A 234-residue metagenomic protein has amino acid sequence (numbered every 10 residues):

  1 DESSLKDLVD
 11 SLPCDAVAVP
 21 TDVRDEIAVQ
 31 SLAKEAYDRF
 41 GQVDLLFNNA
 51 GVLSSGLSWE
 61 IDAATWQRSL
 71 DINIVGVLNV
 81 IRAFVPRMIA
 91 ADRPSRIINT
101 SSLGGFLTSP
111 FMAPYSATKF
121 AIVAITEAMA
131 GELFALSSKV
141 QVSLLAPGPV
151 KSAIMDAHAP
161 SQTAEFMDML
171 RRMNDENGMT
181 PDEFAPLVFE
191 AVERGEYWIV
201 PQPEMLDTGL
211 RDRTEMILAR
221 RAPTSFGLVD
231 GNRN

Functional and structural regions predicted by a protein language model:
E2-S3, T21-S31, A63: The beta1-alpha1 cofactor-binding region of Rossmann-like NAD(H)/NADP(H)-dependent oxidoreductases
C14-D15, E35-L46, S54: A glycine-rich helix->loop->beta "capping" turn within Rossmann-like NAD(P)(H)-dependent oxidoreductase domains
L57-S58, T65-R68: Substrate-binding pocket helix/loop in short-chain dehydrogenase/reductase
I61, T108-S116: Active-site loop-to-helix junction immediately N-terminal to the catalytic Tyr of the SDR YXXXK motif in Rossmann-fold
I81, T118: Active-site helix of classical SDR
S102: Residue(s) in the substrate-gating loop at a strand-loop-helix junction that position the organic substrate next
E132-I199: SDR active-site lid
